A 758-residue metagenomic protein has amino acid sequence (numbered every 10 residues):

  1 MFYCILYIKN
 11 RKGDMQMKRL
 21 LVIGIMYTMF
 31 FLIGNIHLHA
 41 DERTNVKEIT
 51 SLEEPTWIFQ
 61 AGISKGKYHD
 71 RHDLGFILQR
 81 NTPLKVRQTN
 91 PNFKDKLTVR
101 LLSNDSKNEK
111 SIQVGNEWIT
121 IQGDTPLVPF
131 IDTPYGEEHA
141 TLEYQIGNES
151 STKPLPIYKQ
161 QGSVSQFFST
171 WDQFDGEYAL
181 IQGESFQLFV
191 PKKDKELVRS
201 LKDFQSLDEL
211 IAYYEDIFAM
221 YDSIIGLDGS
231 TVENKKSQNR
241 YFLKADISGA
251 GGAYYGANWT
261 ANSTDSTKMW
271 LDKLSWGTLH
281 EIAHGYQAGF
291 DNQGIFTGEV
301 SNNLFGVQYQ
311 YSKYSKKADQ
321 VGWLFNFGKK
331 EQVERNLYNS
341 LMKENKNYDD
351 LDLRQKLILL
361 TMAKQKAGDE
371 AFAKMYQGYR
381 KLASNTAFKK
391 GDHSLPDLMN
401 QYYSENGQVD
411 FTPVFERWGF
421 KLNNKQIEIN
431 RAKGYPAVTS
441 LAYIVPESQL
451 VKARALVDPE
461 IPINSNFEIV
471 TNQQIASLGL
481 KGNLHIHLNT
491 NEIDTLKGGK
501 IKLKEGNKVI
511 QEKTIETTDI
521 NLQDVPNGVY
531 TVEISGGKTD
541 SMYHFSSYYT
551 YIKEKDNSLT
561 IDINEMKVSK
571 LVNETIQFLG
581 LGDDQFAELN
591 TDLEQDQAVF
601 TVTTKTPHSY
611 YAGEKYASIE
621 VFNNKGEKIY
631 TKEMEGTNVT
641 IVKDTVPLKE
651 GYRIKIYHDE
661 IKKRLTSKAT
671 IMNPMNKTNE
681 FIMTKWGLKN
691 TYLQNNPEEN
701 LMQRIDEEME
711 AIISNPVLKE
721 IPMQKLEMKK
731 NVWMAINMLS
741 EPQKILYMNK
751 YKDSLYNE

Functional and structural regions predicted by a protein language model:
M1-Q16: Short, Lys/Arg-enriched N-terminal segments with co-localized hydrophobic residues within the first ~10-30 amino acids
G24-L32: Bacterial N-terminal signal peptides
L32-D41: Sec-dependent signal peptide cleavage junction
D41-I49, T56, Q60, L359-D458 (+1 more regions): Pan-zinc metallopeptidase signature
D41-K159, H485-T666: Beta-strand-enriched, solvent-exposed domains that form extended recognition/catalytic surfaces
Y135-I181, I661-N700: Exposed low-complexity, polar/acidic, P/S/T/G-rich flexible segments that act as propeptides, protease-susceptible
E177-G368, F372-K389, M399: Catalytic cores of extracellular degradative/oxidative enzymes
E708-K752: Amphipathic, non-membrane alpha-helical rod segments
